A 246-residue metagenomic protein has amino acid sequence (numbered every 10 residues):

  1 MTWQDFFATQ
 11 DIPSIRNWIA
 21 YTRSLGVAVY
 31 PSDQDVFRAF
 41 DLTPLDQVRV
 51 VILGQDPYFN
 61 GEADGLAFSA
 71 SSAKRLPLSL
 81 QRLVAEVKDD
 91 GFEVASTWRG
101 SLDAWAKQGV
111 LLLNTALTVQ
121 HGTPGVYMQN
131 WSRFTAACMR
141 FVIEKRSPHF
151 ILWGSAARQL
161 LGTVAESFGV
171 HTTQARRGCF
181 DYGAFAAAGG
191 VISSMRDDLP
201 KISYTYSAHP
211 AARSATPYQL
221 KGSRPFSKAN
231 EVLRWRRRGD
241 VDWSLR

Functional and structural regions predicted by a protein language model:
M1-A28, S79, K88, F92 (+2 more regions): C-terminal capping/extension of enzyme domains
V27-P31, F40-V48, S147: Fe(II)/2-oxoglutarate oxygenase catalytic core
F37-D46, V142-E144, S194-M195: A short acidic-Thr-Gly-centered motif at the start of a beta-strand
L42-T97: Adenosine ribonucleotide-centric catalytic and binding domains
P44-L45, A104-K107, D198: Extracellular/periplasmic catalytic domains that process cell-envelope and extracellular macromolecules
V51-I52, V142-I143, S147-A157: Glycine-rich anion-binding loop/nest that anchors nucleotide
D89-V94, W98-L102, K107, H121: Conserved nucleotide-cofactor-binding alpha/beta core module
